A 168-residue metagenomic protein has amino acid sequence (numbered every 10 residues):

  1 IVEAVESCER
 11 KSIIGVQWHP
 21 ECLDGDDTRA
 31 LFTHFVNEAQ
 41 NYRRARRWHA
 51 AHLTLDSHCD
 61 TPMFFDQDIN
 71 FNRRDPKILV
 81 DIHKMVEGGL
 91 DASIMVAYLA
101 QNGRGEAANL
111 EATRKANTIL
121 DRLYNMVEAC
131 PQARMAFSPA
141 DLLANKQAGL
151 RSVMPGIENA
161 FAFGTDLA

Functional and structural regions predicted by a protein language model:
I1-R44: Amide-donor transfer/coupling interface in amidating biosynthetic enzymes
R44-A168: N-terminal hydrophobic targeting/anchoring segments and the immediately downstream early-domain regions of hydrolases
